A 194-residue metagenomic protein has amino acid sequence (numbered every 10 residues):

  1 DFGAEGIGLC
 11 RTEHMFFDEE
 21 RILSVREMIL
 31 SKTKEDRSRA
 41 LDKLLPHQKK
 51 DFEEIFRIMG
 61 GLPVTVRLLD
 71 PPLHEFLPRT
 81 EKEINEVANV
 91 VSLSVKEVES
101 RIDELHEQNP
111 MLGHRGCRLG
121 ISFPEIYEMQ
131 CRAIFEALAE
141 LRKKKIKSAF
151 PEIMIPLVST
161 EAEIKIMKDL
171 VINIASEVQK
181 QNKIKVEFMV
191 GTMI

Functional and structural regions predicted by a protein language model:
D1-I194: Conserved alpha/beta-domain cores
